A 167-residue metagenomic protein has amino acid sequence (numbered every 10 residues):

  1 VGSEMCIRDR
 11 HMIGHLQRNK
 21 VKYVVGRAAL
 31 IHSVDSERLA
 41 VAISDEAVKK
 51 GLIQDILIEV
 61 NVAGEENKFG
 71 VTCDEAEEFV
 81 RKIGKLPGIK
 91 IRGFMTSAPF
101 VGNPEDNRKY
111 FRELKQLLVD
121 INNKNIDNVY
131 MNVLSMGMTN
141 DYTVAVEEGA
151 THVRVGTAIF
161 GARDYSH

Functional and structural regions predicted by a protein language model:
V1-I7: Short, small-residue-biased leader/transition segments that mark boundaries at the very start of proteins
S3, V21, D35-D55, V101-E113 (+1 more regions): Active-site-adjacent beta->alpha loops and helix N-cap segments on the catalytic face of soluble alpha/beta enzymes
R8, K22-I31, V48-D55, G149-V153: Glycine-enriched alpha-helix->loop->beta-strand junction motifs that scaffold or abut catalytic
R10-G14: Short beta-strand elements of ligand-binding domains
L16-N19, V25, L30-L39: Ordered, amphipathic secondary-structure segments that act as subunit-interaction surfaces in large macromolecular
V25-G26, S44-L52, V80-K90: Acidic (Asp/Glu)-rich catalytic clusters
V62-H167: Active-site loop/helix belt of alpha/beta enzymes
